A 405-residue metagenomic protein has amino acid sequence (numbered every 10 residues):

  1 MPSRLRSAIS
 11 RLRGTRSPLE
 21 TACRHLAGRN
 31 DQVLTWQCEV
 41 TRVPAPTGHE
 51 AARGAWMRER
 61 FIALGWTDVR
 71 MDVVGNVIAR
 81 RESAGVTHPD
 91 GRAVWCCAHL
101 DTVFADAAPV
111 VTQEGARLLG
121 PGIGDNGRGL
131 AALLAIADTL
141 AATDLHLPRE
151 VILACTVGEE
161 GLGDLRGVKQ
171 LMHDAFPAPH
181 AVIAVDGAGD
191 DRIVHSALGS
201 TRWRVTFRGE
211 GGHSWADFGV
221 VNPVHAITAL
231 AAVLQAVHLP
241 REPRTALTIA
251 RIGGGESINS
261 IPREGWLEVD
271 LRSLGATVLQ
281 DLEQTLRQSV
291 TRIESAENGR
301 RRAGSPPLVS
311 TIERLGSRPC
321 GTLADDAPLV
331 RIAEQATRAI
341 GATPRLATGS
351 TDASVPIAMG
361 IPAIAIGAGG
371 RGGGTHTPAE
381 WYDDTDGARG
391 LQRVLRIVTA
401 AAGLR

Functional and structural regions predicted by a protein language model:
M1-T21, V224-R405: Metal-dependent amide/peptide-bond hydrolase catalytic core, centered on the "pita-bread" metallohydrolase fold
R4-L119: Acidic/His- and Gly-rich active-site-bordering loop/insert found across diverse amide/peptide-bond hydrolases
A27, A107-A108, D191-S196, G254-N259 (+1 more regions): Short beta-strand/turn micro-motifs at beta-sheet edges
C97-H99, A154-T156, V182-D186, T206-R208 (+1 more regions): Short beta-strand segments
A98-V103, A188-D190, L198-S200, I252-G255 (+1 more regions): Short glycine-enriched loops at secondary-structure junctions
P109-G122, R208-G212, T375-H376: Glycine/charged-rich beta-loop-alpha catalytic/anionic-binding loops adjacent to active sites
R117, G122-L198, P240, N259 (+1 more regions): Acidic/histidine-rich catalytic neighborhood of metal-dependent amide-processing enzymes
